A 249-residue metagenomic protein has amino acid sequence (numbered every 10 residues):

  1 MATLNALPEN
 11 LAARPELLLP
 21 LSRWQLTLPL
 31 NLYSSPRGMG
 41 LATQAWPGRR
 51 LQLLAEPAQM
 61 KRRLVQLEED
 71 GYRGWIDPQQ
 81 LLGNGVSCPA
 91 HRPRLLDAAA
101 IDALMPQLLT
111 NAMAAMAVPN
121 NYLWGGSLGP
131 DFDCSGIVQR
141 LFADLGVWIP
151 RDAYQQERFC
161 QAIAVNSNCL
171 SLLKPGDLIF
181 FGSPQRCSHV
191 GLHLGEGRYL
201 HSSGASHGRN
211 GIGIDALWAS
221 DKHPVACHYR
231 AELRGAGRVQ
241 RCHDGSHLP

Functional and structural regions predicted by a protein language model:
M1-A2, T43-Q79: SH3/SH3-like beta-barrel superfamily modules
L19-L32, A143-Q161, G195: Short, basic/aromatic beta-hairpin or loop at an interaction surface
L21-Y33, L194-P249: Aromatic- and glycine-rich peptidoglycan recognition patches
Q25-P47, L53: Beta-loop motif signature
D70-C88, G211-G213: A short macromolecule-binding patch
C88-Y122, S127: Surface-exposed beta-loop interaction hotspot
L128-L145, I149-D152: Active-site nucleophilic cysteine motif
P150-S220, P249: ...with weaker cross-activation on analogous glycine-rich loops/strands in unrelated enzymes
